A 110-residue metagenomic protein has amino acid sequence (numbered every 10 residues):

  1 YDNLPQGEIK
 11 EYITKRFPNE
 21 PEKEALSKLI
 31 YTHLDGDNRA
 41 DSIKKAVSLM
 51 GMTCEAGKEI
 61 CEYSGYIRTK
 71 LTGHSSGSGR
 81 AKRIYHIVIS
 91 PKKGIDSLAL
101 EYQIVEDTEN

Functional and structural regions predicted by a protein language model:
Y1-K28: Compositionally biased P/S/T/G-rich terminal and signal peptide-adjacent segments that lie outside catalytic cores
E20, E24, H33-D41: Soluble non-cytosolic domains of exported or imported proteins
L29-I30, V47: Non-catalytic interaction surface on structured domains
A40, K45-K92, Y102-E109: A cross-family detector of function-defining hotspots
